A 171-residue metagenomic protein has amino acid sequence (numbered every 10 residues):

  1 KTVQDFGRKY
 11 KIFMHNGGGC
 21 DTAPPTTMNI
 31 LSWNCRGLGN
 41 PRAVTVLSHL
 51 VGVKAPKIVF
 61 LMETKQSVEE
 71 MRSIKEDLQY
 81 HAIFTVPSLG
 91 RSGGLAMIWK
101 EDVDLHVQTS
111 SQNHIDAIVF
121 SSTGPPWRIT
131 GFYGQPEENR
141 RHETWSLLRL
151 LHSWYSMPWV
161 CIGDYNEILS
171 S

Functional and structural regions predicted by a protein language model:
K1-C161, I168-S171: Short phosphate/oxyanion-binding micro-motifs
